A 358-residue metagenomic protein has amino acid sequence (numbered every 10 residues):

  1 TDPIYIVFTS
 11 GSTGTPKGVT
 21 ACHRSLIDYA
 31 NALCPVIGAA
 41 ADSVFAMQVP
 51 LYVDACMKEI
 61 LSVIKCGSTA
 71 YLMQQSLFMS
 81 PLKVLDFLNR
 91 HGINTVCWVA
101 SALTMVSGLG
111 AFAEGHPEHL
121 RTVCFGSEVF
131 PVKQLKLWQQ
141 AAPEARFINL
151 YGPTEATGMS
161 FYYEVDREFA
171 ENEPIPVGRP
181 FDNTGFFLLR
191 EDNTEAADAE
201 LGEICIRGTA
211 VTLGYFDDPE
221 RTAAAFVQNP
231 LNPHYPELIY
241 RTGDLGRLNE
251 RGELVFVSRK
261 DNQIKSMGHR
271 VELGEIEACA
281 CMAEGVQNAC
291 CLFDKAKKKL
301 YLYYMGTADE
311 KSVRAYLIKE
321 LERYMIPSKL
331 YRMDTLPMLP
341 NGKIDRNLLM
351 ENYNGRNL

Functional and structural regions predicted by a protein language model:
T1-F8, A39-F45, L51, D182-T184: Conserved pre-ATP/AMP-binding loop-to-beta segment of ANL
I4, T20, V44-A46, Y52 (+8 more regions): Short, well-ordered beta-strand segments
I6, Q48-V49, M73, W98-V99 (+8 more regions): Short hydrophobic "strand-cap" motifs at the C-terminus of beta-strands
I6-V19: Conserved adenylation A10 loop of the ANL superfamily
K17-A46, D54-N94: Conserved AMP-binding/adenylation subdomain of ANL enzymes
L26, R146-N149, E164-L358: AMP-dependent adenylate-forming
K65-S68, I93-C97, S107-P176, G185: Gly/Ser/Thr-rich phosphate-binding loop
S101-L103, F130, V211: Alpha-helix capping/helix-boundary segments
